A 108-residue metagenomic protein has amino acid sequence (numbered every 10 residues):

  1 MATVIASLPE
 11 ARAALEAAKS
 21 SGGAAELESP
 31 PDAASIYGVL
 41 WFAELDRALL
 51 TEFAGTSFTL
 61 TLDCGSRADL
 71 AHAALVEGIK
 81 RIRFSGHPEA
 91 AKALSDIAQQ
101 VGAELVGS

Functional and structural regions predicted by a protein language model:
M1-A6, G23-S29, F58-C64, R81-F84 (+1 more regions): Hydrophobic faces of well-ordered beta-strands that scaffold small-molecule active sites in alpha/beta enzyme cores
M1-G23, A74: Short, charged N-terminal helix-start/capping segments
P9-A13, A17, A34-D46, G86-Q100: Active-site-adjacent beta->alpha loops and helix N-cap segments on the catalytic face of soluble alpha/beta enzymes
K19-G23, R47-T51, Q99, A103: Generic secondary-structure signature for well-ordered alpha-helical cores
S29-L75: N-terminal active-site wall of soluble small-molecule enzyme domains
S66-D69, R81, E89-A90: A short acidic, glycine/proline-enriched capping/turn motif at secondary-structure boundaries, especially helix N-cap
A71-I82, D96-E104: Amphipathic protein-protein interaction modules
